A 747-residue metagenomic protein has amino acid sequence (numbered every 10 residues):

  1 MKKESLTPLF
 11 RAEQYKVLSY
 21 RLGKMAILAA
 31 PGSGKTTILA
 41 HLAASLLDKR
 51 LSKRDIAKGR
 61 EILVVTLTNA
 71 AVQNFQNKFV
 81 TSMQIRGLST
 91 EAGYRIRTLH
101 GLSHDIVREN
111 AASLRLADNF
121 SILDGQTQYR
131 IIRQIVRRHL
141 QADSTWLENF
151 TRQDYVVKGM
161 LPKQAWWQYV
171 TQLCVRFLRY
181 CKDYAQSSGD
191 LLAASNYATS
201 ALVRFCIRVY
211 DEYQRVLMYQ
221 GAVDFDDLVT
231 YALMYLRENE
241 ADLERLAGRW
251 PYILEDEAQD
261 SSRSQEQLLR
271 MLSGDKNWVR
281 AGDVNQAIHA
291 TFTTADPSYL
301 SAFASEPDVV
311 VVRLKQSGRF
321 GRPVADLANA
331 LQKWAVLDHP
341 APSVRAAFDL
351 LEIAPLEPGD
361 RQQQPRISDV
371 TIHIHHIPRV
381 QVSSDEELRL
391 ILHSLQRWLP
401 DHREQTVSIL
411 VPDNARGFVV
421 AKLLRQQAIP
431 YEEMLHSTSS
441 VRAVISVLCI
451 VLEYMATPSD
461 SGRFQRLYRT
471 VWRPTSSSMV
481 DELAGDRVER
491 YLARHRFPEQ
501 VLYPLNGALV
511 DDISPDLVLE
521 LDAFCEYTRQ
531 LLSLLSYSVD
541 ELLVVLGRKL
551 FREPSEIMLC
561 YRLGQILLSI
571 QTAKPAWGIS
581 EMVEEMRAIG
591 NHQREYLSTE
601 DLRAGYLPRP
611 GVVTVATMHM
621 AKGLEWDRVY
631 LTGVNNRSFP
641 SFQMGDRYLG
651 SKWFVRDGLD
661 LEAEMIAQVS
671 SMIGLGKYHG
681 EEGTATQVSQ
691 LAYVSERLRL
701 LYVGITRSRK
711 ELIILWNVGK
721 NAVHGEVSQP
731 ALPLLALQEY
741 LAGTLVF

Functional and structural regions predicted by a protein language model:
M1-L116, I122, E244, D326 (+4 more regions): P-loop NTPase Walker
K2-I38, L63, R95, T127-Q128 (+5 more regions): Conserved helicase NTPase motor core
L28, S33-L39, D308-V310, S317-I429 (+3 more regions): Helicase P-loop NTPase motor core
I56-V72, G93-I96, L314-Q316, H375-V380 (+4 more regions): Conserved RecA-like ASCE P-loop NTPase motor core of nucleic-acid helicases/translocases
T90, S113-R204, M218, V311-S317 (+2 more regions): ATP-hydrolysis module of ASCE/P-loop NTPase motor domains, specifically the Walker B Asp-Glu catalytic pair
D105, V370-P378, R425-Q426, E432 (+1 more regions): Conserved short internal alpha-helix adjacent to the catalytic or cofactor-binding core of large enzyme scaffolds
E453-R707, E711-V718, V723: Conserved helicase C-terminal RecA-like lobe
K720-F747: Long, charged, helix-prone linker segments
